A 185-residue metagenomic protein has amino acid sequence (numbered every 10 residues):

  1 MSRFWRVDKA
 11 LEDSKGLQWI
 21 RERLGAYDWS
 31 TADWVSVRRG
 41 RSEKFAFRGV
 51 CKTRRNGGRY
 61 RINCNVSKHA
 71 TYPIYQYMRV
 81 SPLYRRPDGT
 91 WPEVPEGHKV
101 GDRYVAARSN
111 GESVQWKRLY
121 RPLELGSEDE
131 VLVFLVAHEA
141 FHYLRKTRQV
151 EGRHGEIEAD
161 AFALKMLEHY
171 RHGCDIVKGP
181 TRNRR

Functional and structural regions predicted by a protein language model:
M1-A106, E112-S113, K117-L125: A metal-dependent hydrolase signature that marks the N-terminal structural subdomain at the beginning of catalytic folds
W19, R23, V136, F162-M166: Amphipathic alpha-helical segments that form well-ordered structural scaffolds and often line/cohere around active
H69, H98, H138, H142 (+2 more regions): Histidine (H) residue identity feature
L119, L123, A137-H138, R182: Generic signal for short, ordered secondary-structure residues within or immediately flanking folded domains
D129-V133: Alpha-helical scaffolds flanking conserved acidic
F134-T147, A159: Active-site recognition of the HExxH zinc-binding catalytic motif
Q149-E151: Acidic-and-aromatic substrate-binding clefts and catalytic sites of carbohydrate-active enzymes
R153-R184: Post-HExxH zinc-binding segment in Zn-dependent metallohydrolases
